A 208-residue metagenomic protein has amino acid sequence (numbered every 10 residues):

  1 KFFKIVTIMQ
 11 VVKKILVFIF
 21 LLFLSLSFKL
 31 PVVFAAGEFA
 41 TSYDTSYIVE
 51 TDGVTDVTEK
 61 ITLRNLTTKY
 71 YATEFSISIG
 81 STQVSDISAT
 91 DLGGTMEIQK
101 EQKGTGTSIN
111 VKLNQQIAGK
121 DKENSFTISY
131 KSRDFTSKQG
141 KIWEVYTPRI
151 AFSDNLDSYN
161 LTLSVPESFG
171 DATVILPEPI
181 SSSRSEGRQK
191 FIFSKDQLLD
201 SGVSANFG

Functional and structural regions predicted by a protein language model:
V6-I19: Bacterial N-terminal signal peptides that target proteins for export
T7-I8, F23, L198: Short linear sequence elements within intrinsically disordered, low-complexity coil regions
F18-K29: Bacterial N-terminal signal peptides
L30-G208: Lumenal/extracellular ectodomains and adaptor appendage modules of the eukaryotic vesicle/secretory system
